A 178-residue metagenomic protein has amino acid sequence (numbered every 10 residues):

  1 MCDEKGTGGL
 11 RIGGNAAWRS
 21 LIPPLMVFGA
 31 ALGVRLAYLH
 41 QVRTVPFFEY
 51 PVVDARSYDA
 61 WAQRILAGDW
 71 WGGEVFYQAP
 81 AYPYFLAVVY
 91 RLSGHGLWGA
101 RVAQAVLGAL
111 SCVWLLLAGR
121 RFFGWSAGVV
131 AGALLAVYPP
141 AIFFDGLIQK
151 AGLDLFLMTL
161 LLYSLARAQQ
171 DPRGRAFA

Functional and structural regions predicted by a protein language model:
M1-A37: Start-transfer (signal-anchor) and selected internal transmembrane alpha helices of multi-pass inner/ER membrane
L10, R120, W125-S126, L161-A178: Membrane-interface transmembrane helices that cradle and orient dolichyl/undecaprenyl
F28-V34, A131-P139, F143, Y163: Short helix- or helix-capping micro-motifs that position conserved polar/aromatic residues at function-defining sites
L32, A87, A131-G132, A176-A178: Membrane-interface alpha helices of multi-pass inner-membrane proteins
R43-D59, G72-F85, G94-W98: Extracytoplasmic catalytic/substrate-binding loops of multi-pass membrane glycan-assembly enzymes
Q78, P140, G146-L153: Short acidic/glycine- and proline-prone juxtamembrane loop motifs at membrane-interface regions of multi-pass membrane
Y82, G108-C112, L135, A151-L162: Hydrophobic core segments of transmembrane alpha-helices in multi-pass, intramembrane catalytic enzymes
V102-F123, L160: Transmembrane-helix motifs of polytopic, lipid-linked glycan transferases
